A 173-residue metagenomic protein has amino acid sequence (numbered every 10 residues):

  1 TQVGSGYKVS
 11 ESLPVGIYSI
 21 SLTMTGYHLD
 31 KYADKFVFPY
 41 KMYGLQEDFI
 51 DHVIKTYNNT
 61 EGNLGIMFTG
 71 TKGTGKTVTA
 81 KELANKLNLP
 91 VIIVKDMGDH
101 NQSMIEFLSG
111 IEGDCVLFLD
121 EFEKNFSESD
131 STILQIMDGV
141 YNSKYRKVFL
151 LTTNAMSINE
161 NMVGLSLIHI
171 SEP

Functional and structural regions predicted by a protein language model:
T1-H28: Interdomain "pre-motor" coupling segment immediately N-terminal to P-loop NTPase/helicase cores
Y32-Y57: N-terminal pre-Walker A segment at the start of P-loop NTPase domains
E61-T79: Walker A/P-loop nucleotide-binding motif
V78-N88: P-loop NTPase Walker A phosphate-binding motif
L87-G113: Short glycine-rich substrate-engagement loop in P-loop NTPases that contacts/grips substrate
V94-D96, G110-T132: Conserved P-loop NTPase "ATPase switch" module shared by AAA+ and STAND
K124-G164: Conserved catalytic/switch belt of AAA+ P-loop NTPases
I168-P173: Conserved small/polar residues in nucleotide/adenosyl-binding loops
